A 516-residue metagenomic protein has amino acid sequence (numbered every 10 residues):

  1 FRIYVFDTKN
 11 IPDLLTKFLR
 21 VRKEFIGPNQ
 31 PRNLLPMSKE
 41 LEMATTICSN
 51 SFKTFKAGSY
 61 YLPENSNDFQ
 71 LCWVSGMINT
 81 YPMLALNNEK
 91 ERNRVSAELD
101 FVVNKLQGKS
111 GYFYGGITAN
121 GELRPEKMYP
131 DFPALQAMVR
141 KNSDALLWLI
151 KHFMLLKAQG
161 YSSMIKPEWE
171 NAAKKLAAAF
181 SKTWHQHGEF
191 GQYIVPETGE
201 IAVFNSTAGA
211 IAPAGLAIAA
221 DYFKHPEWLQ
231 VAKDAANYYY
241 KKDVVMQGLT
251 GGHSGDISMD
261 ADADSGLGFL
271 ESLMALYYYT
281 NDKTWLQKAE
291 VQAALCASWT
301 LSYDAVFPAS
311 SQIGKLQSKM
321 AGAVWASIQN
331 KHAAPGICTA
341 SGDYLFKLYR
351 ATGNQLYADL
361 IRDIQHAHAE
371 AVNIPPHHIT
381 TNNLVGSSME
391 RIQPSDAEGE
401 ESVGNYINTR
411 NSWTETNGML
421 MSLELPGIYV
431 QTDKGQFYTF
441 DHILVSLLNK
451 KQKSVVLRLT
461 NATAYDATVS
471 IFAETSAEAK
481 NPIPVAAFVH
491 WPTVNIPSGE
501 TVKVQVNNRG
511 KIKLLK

Functional and structural regions predicted by a protein language model:
F1-A179, A473-T475, P482-K516: Carbohydrate-recognition beta-sandwich/jelly-roll modules in extracellular/periplasmic carbohydrate-active proteins
V5, G76-R92, D144-I165, I211-P226 (+5 more regions): Well-ordered alpha-helical scaffold segments within catalytic/enzyme domains
K9-N50, Q159, A275, Y279 (+3 more regions): Terminal, non-catalytic domain-edge segments
R22-N29, N33-P63, N93-Y114, P167-F190 (+3 more regions): Long, well-ordered core segments of solenoidal/helical folds
S49-L71, F113-V139, H187-I211, G248-S272 (+2 more regions): Carbohydrate-binding/catalytic loop surfaces
S75, R94, A137, K141-D144 (+11 more regions): Soluble or luminal CAZymes and related metallo-dependent hydrolases
E126-P133, M154-P226, Y240-K241, Y278 (+2 more regions): Active-site lining segments of carbohydrate-active enzymes
A202-P213, A217-D221, P226-A235, Y239-G251 (+1 more regions): A domain-scale signal for long, ordered structural cores in large, multidomain proteins
